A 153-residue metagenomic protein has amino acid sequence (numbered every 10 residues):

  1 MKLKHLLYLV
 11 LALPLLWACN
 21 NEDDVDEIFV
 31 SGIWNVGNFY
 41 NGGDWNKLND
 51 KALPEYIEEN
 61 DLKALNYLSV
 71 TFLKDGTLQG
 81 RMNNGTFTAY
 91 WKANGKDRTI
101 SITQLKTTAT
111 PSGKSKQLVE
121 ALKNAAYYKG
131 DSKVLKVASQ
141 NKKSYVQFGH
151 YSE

Functional and structural regions predicted by a protein language model:
M1-W17: Sec-dependent bacterial lipoprotein signal peptides
W17-E153: Lipid interaction determinants
